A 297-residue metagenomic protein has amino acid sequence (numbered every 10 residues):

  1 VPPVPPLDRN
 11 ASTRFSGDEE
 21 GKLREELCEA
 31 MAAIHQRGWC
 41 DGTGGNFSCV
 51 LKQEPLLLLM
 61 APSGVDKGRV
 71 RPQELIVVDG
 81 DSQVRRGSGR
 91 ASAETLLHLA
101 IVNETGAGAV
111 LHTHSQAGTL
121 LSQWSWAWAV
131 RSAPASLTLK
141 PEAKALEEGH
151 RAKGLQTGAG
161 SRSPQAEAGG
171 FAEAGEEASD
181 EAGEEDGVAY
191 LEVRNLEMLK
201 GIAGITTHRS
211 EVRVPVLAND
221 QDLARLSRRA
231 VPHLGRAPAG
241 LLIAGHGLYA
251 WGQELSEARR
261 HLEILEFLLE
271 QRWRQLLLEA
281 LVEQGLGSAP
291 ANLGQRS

Functional and structural regions predicted by a protein language model:
P2-K140, E173-S297: Glycine-rich flexible loops
W128-A135, L139-E142, L146, R151-G154 (+3 more regions): Intrinsic, low-complexity polybasic segments
